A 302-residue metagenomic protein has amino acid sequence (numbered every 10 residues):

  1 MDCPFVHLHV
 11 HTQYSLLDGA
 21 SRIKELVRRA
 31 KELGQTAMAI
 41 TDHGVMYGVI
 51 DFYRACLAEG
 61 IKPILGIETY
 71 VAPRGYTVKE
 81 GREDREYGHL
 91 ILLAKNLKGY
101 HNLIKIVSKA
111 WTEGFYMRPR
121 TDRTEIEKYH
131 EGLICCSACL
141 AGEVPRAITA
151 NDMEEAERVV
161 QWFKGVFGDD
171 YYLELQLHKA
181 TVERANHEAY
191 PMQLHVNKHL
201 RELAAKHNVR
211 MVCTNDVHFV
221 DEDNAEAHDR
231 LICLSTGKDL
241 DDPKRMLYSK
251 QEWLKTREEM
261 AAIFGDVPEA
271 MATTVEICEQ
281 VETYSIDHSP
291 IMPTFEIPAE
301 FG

Functional and structural regions predicted by a protein language model:
M1-G302: Phosphodiester-processing cores and adjacent nucleic acid-binding clamps
